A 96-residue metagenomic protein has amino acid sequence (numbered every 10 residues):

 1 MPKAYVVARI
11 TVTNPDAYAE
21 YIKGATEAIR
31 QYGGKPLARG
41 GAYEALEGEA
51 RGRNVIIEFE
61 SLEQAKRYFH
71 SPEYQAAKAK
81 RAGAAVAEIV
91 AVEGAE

Functional and structural regions predicted by a protein language model:
M1-R53, E58-H70, E93-E96: Short S/T/G/P-rich N-terminal loop/turn motif that feeds into the first structured element of a domain
L62-V90: C-terminal structural segments of small proteins and small subunits
